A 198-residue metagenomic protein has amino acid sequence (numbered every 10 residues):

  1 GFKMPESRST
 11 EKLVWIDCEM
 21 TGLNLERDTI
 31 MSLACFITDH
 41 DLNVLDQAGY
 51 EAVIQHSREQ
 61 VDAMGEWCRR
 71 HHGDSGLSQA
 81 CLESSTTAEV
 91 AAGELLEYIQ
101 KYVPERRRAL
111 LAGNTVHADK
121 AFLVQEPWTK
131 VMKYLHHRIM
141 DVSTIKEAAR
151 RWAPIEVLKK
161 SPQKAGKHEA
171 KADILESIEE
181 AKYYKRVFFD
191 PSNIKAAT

Functional and structural regions predicted by a protein language model:
G1-K3: Short, Lys/Arg-enriched N-terminal segments with co-localized hydrophobic residues within the first ~10-30 amino acids
P5-I16, T21-G113: Conserved non-catalytic scaffold segment of RNase H-like nuclease domains
W15, E66-W67, Y98, Y134-H137 (+2 more regions): Tryptophan-centric aromatic hotspots in well-structured domains and transmembrane helices
C18-M20, H40, K120, V142 (+1 more regions): Generic detector of well-ordered alpha-helical packing
I54-V61, G65-H72, Q79, V142-L175: Active-site-proximal helix-loop-helix substrate-binding element of RNase H-like nuclease domains
Y102-V103, H117-H137: Substrate-recognition/cap helix-loop segment adjacent to the acidic, metal-dependent catalytic center of Asp-based
R106-V116, A121-F122, I155-T198: Acidic, Mg2+-coordinating catalytic module of metal-dependent nucleases/exonucleases that use a two-metal-ion mechanism
P127, A149, Y184-F188: Active-site catalytic pocket residues across diverse enzymes, especially alpha/beta-hydrolases
